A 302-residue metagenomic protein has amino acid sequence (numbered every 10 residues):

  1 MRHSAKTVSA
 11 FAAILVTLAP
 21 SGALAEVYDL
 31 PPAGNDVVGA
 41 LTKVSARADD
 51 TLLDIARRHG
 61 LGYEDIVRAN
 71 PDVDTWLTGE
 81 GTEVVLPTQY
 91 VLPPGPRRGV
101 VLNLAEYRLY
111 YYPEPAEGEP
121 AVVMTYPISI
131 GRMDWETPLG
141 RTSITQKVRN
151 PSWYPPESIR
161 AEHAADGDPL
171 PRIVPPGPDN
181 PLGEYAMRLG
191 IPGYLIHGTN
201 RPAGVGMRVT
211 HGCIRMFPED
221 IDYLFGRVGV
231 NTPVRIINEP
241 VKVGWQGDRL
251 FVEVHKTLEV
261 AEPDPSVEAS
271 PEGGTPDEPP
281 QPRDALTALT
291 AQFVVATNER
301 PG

Functional and structural regions predicted by a protein language model:
M1-F11: Bacterial N-terminal signal peptides that target proteins for export
S9-A19: Bacterial N-terminal signal peptides
S21-V27: Sec/Tat signal peptide C-region and signal peptidase I cleavage site
V27-G60: Primarily a LysM-type cell-wall glycan-binding module
R47-L77, A121-V122: LysM (lysin motif) carbohydrate-binding repeats in extracellular/periplasmic proteins that recognize
D49, G79-V84, N231-V234: Loop/turn positions that initiate beta-strands
G62-E64, G79-R141, T145-P151, A285 (+1 more regions): Cell wall/extracellular polymer interaction/catalysis modules
S158-G302: Exported/periplasmic cell-wall-interacting domains
